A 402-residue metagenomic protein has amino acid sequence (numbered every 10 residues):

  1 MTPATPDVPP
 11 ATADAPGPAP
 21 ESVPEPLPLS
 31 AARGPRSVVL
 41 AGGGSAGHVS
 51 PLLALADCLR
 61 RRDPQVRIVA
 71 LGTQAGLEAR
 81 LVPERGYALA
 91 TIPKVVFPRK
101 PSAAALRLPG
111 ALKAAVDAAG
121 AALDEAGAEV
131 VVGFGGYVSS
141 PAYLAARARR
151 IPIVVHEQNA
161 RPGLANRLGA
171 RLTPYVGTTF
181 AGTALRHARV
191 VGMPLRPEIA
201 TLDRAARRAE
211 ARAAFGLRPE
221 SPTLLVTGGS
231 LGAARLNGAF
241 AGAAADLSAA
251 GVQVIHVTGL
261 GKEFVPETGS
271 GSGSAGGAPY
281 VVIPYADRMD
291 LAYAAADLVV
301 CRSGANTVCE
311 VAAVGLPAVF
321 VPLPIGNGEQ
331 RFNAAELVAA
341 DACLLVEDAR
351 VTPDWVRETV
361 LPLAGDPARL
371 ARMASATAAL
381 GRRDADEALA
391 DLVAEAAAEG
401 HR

Functional and structural regions predicted by a protein language model:
P3, P28, R382-R402: C-terminal alpha-helical cap of glycosyltransferases
R33, G76, L81-P83, R207-A213 (+5 more regions): Donor-nucleotide binding loops and adjacent catalytic segments primarily of GT-B fold Leloir glycosyltransferases
P35-A46, Q65-D117, V191, E347-A349: Conserved nucleotide-sugar phosphate-binding/catalytic loop shared by glycosyltransferases and other
A118-V131, S139-V154, R167-R171: Glycosyltransferases and closely related glycan-assembly transferases that use nucleotide-activated donors
A128-V130, A294-T307, L316: Acidic donor-binding loop of glycosyltransferase active sites
R147-A209: Active-site-proximal region of nucleotide-activated glycan assembly enzymes, centered on histidine/acidic-rich loops
R149, A294-A296, E310-V321, A340: Conserved donor-binding/catalytic loop of nucleotide-activated donor transferases
R369-R383: A short, well-ordered alpha-helix in the C-terminal region of glycosyltransferases
